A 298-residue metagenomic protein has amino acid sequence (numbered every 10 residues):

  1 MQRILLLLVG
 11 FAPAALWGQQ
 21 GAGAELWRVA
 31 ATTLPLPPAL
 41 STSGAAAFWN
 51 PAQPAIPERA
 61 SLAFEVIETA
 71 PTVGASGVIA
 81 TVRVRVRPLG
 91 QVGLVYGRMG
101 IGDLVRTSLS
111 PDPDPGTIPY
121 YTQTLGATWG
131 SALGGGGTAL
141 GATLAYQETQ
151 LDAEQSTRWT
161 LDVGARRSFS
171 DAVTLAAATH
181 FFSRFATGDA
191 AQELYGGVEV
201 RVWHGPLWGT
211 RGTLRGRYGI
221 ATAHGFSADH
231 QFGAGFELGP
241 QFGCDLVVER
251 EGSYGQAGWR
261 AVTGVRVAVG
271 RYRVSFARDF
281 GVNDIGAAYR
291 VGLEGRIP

Functional and structural regions predicted by a protein language model:
I4-P13: Sec-dependent N-terminal signal peptides
L16-Q91, L293-G295: N-terminal, post-signal peptide beta-strand-biased segments of exported outer-membrane/organellar beta-barrel and other
Q20-R28, R106-S108, E154, D189 (+1 more regions): Outer-membrane beta-barrel and related beta-rich outer-membrane complex signature in Gram-negative bacteria
G44, A177, A186-P298: Outer membrane beta-barrel transmembrane domains
P54-R59, V86-Q91, L133-T138, S168-A172 (+4 more regions): Short loop/turn motifs that connect adjacent beta-strands in outer-membrane beta-barrel proteins
P71-A75, G116-T124, D152-T160, S168 (+4 more regions): Transmembrane beta-barrel outer-membrane domains
V78-I101, V105-A178: Transmembrane beta-barrel wall of Gram-negative outer-membrane proteins
